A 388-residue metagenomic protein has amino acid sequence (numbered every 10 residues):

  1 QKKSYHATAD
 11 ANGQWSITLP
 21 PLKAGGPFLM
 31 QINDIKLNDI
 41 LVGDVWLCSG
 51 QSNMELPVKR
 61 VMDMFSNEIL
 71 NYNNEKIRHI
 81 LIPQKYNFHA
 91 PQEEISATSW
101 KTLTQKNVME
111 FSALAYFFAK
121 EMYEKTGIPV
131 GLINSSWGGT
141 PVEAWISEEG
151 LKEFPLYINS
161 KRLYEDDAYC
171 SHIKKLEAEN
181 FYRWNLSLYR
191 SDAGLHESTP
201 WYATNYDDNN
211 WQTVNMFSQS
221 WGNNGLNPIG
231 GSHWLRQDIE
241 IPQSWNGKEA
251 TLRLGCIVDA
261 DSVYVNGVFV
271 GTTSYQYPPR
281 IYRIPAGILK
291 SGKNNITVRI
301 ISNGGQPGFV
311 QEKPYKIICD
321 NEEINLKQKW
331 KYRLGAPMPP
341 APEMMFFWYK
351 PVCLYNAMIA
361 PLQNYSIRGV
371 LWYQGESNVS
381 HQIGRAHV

Functional and structural regions predicted by a protein language model:
K2-G25, C256, V263-P314: Beta-strand-rich ligand-recognition modules
M30, I35-T102, I133-S220, K293-I367: An acidic-aromatic loop/edge-strand motif
K101-M109, R283-P285, Q374-Q382: Second-shell loop/turn segments in exported
W211, I239-I241, W245-G267, I296-V298: Aromatic-lined ligand-binding clefts that engage carbohydrates, nucleic acids, or primary amines
G222-W234, V270-Y277, F347: Extracellular beta-rich ligand/substrate-recognition surface
P228-Q243, R280-Y282, N356: Short beta-strands within extracellular/lumenal beta-sheet-rich domains
A360-S380: Aromatic- and acid-rich polysaccharide-binding/catalytic face of secreted or lumenal carbohydrate-active enzymes
I383-V388: Conserved small/polar residues in nucleotide/adenosyl-binding loops
